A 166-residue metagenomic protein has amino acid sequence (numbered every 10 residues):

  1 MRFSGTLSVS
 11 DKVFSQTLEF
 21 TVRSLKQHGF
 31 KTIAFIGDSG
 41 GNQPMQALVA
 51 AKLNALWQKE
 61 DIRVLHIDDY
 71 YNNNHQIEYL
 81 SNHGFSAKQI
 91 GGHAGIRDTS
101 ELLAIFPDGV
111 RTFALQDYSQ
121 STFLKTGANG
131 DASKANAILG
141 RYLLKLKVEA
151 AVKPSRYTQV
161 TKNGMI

Functional and structural regions predicted by a protein language model:
M1-A34, D38-I166: Extended, histidine- and acidic-residue-enriched regions that form the cofactor-binding/catalytic faces
